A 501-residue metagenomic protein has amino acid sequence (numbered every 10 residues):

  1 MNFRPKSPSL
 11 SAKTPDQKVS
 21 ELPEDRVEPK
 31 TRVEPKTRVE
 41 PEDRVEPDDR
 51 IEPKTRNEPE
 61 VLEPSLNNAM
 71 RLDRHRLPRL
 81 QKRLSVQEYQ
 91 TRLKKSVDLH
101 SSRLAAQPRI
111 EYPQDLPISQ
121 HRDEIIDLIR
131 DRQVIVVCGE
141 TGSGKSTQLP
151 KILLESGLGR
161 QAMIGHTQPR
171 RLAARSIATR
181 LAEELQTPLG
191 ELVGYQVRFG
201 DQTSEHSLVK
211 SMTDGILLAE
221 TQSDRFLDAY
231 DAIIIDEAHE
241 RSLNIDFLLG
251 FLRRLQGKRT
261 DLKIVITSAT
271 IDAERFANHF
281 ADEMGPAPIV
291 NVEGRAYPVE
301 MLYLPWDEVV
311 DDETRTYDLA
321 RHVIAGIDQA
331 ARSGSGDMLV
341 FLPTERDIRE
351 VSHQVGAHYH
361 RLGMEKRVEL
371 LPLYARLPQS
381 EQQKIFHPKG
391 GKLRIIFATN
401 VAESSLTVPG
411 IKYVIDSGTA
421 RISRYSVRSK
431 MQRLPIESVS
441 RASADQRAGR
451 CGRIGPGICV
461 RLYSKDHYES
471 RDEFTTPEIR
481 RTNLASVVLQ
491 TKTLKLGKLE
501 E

Functional and structural regions predicted by a protein language model:
M1-D16, K54-E501: P-loop NTPase motor module signature
S11-P59: Intrinsically disordered, low-complexity proline-rich tandem-repeat tracts
